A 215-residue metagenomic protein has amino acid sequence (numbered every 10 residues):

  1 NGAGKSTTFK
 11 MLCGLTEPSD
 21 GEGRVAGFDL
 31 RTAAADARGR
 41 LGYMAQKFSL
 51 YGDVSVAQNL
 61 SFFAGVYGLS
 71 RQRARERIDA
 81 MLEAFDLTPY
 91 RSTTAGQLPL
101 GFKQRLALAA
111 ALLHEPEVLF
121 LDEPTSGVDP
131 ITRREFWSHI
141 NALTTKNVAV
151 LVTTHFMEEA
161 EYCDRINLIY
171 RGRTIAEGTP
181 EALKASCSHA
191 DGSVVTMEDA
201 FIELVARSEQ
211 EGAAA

Functional and structural regions predicted by a protein language model:
G21-T32, D36-A37: Conserved ABC transporter NBD signature motif
D53, T94-G101: Conserved ABC ATPase signature
S61, G65, Q72-Y90: Conserved ABC ATPase "signature" region
E115: Conserved catalytic motifs of ABC-family nucleotide-binding domains
L119-D122: Catalytic Walker B motif of ABC-type/P-loop ATPase nucleotide-binding domains
E177-G178: ABC ATPase "signature
